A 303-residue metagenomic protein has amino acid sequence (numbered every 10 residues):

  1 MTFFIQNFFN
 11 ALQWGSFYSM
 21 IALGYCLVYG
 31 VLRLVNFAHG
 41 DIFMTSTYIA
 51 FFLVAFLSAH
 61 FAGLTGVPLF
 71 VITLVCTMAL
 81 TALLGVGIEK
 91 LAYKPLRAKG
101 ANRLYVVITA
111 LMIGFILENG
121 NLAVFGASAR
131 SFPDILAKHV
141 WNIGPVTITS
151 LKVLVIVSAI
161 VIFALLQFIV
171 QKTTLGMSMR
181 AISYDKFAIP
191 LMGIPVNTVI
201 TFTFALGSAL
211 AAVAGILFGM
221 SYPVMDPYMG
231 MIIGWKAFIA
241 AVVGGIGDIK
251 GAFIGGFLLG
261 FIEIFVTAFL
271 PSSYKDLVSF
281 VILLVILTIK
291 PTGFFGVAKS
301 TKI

Functional and structural regions predicted by a protein language model:
T2-F17, I169-T174, T203-A241, V266-Y274: Inter-helical junctions in multi-pass inner-membrane proteins, predominant in energy-converting antiporter-like
F4-L53, L91-A101, Y105, G245-I249: Single transmembrane alpha-helix segments in multi-pass membrane proteins
W14, T147-M225, I249-G255: Helix-loop-helix "hairpin" substructures at the membrane interface of multi-pass membrane proteins
V31-V35, L83-S128, I169-K172, I232 (+2 more regions): Short loop segments and helix-boundary regions at transmembrane helix junctions of multi-pass inner-membrane proteins
H39-G87: Membrane-embedded helix boundary and interhelical linker motif in transport proteins
T81, K236-L259, I282-L287, F294: Hydrophobic alpha-helical transmembrane segments of polytopic membrane proteins
T109, F187-L191, P195-T198, L270-I303: Cytosolic-side transmembrane-helix boundaries in multi-pass membrane proteins
F115-I143, A268-K275, F295-I303: Extracellular/periplasmic helix-loop junction at the C-terminal end of a transmembrane helix in multi-pass membrane
